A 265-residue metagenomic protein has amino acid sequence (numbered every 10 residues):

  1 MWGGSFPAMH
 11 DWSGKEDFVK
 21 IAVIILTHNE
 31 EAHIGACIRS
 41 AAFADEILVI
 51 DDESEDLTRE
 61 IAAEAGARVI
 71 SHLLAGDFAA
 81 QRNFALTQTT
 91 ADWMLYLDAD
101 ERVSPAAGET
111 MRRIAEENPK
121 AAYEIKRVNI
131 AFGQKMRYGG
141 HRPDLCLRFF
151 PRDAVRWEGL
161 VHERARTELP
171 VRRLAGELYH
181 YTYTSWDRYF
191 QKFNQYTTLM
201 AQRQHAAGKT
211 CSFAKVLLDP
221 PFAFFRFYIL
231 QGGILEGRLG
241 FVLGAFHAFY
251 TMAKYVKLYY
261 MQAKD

Functional and structural regions predicted by a protein language model:
K20-A22: Cell-envelope/extracellular polymer assembly enzymes that use nucleotide-activated donors
I24-F43: Short, well-formed alpha-helical segments that are part of the catalytic scaffolds of diverse glycosyltransferases
I25, A44-E53, I70, D98-A99: Short beta-strand/loop segment that forms part of the nucleotide-sugar
H33-G35, D56-A65, A106-A107: Acidic helix N-cap motif at the loop->helix transition within catalytic regions of sugar-transfer enzymes
S40, D51-I61, L74, D98: A conserved acidic beta->alpha catalytic loop
R59-Q88: Conserved donor nucleotide-binding strand/loop of the catalytic core
A79-L86, W93, S104-D265: Catalytic-site signature of metal-activated, phosphate-bearing donor transferases, centered on the GT-A/GT-A-like
